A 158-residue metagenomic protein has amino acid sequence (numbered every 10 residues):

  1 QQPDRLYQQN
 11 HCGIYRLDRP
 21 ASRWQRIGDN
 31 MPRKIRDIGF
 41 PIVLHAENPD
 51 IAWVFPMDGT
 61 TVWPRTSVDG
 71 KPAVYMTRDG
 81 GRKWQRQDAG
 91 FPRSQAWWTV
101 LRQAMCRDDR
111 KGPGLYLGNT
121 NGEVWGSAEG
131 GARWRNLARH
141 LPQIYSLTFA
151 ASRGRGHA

Functional and structural regions predicted by a protein language model:
Q1-A158: Extracellular glycan-interacting surfaces
